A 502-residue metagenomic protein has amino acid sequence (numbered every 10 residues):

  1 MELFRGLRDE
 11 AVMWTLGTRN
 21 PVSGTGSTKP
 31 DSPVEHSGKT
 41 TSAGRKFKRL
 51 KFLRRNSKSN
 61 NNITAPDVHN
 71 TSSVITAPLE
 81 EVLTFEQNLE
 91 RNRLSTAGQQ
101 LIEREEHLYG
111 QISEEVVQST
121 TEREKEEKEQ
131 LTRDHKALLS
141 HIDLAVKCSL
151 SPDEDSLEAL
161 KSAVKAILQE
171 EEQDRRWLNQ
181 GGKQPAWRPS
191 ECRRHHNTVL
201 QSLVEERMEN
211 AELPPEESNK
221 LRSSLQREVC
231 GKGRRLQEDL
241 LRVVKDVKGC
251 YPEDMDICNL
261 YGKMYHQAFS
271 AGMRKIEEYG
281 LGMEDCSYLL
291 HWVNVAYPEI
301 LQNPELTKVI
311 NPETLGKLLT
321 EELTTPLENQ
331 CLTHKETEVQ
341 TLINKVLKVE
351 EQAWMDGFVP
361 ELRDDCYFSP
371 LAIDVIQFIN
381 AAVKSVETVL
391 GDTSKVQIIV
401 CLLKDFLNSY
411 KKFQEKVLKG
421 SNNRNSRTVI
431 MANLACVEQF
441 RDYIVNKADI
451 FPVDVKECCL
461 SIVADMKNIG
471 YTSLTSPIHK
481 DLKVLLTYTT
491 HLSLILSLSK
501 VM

Functional and structural regions predicted by a protein language model:
M1-L281, W292-L301, E305, L318 (+3 more regions): Eukaryotic N-terminal, low-complexity and coiled-coil-prone scaffolding/targeting segments of large membrane-traffic
L7, D285, N433-C436: Intrinsically disordered, low-complexity regions enriched in Ser/Pro/Gly/Gln/His and often acidic
C250-G262, N303-K317, Q397-I399, V417-N422 (+3 more regions): HEAT/armadillo-like alpha-solenoid scaffolds in large eukaryotic assembly and transport factors
L260-A271, L281-A296, T307-L315, T337-W354 (+1 more regions): Amphipathic alpha-helical scaffolding segments
E322-M502: Extended alpha-helical rod/solenoid/coiled-coil scaffold segments used as assembly/tethering elements in large
